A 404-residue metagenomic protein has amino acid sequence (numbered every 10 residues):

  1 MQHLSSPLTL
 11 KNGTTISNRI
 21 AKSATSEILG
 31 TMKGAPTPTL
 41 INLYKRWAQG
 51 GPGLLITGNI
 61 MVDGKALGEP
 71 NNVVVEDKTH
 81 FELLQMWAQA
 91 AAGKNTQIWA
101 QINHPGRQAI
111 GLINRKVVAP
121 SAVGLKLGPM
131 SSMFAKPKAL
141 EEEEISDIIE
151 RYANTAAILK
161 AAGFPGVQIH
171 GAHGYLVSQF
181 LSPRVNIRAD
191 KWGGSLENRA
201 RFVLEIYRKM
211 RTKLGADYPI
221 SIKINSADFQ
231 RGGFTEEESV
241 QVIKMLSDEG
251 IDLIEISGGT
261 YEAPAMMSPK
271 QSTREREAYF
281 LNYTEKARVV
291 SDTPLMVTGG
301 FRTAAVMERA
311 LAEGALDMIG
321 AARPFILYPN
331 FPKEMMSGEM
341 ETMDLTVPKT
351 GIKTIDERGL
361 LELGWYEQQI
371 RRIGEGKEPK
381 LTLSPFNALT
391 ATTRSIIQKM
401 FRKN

Functional and structural regions predicted by a protein language model:
M1-N404: Flavin-dependent oxidoreductase catalytic cores
